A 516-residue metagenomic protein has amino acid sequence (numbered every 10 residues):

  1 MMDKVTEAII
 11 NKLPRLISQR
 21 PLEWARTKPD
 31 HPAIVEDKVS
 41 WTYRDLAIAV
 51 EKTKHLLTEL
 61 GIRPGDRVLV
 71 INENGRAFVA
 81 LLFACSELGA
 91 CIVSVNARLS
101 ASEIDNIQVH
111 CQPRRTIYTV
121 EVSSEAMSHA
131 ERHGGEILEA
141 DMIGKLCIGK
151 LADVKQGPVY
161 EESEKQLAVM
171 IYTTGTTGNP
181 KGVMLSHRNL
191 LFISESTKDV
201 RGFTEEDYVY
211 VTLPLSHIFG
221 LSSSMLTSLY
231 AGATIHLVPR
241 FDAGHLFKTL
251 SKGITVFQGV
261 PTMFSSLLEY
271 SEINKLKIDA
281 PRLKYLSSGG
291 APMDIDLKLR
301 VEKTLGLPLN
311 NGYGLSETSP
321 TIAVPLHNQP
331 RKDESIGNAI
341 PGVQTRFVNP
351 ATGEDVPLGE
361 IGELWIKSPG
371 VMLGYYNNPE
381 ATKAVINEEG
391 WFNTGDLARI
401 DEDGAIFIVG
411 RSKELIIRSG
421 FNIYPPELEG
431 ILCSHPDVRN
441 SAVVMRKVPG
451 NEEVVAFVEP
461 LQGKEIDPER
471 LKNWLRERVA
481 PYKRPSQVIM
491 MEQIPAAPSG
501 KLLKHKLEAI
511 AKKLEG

Functional and structural regions predicted by a protein language model:
L13, V39, K54-L99, N422: Conserved AMP-binding/adenylate-forming
P29-D30, D153-Y172, N179, G202-Y208: Conserved pre-ATP/AMP-binding loop-to-beta segment of ANL
T42-R44, A168-F192: Conserved AMP-binding A3 loop
L99, S368, L373-G374, L397-K483 (+2 more regions): AMP-binding/adenylate-forming catalytic core of the ANL superfamily
L191-Y208, S216-V256, S266, Y270-S271: Conserved AMP-binding/adenylation subdomain of ANL enzymes
I254-G259, Y270-R331, Q344: Gly/Ser/Thr-rich phosphate-binding loop
N338-G342, E354-V385, I423: Conserved ATP/PPi-binding loop(s) of AMP-dependent carboxylate-activating enzymes
R346-W365, A384, E402-D403, K464-P468 (+1 more regions): Conserved beta-loop-beta connector loops within the AMP-binding
